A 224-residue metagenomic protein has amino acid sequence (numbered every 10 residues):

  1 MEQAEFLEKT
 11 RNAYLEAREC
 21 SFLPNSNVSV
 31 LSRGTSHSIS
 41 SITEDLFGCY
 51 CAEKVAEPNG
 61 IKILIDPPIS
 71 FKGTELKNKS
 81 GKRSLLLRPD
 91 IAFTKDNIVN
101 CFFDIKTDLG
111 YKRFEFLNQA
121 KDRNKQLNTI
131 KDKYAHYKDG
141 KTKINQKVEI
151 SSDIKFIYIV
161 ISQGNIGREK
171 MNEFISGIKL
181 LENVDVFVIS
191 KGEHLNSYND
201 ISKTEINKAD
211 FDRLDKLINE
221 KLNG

Functional and structural regions predicted by a protein language model:
M1-E5, K143-I144, S152-I161, F211-G224: Long, low-complexity, intrinsically disordered N-terminal extensions of eukaryotic proteins, enriched
M1-E75: Interdomain/boundary linker segments immediately adjacent to catalytic/signaling cores
F6-K9, A13, Q126-K133, R213 (+1 more regions): Charge-rich, solvent-exposed alpha-helical interaction surfaces
D66-S70, F103-D108: Short loop/turn segments at strand-loop or loop-helix junctions that form parts of catalytic or ligand-binding pockets
P68-D90: Charged, often glycine-rich, active-site loop that binds/positions anionic groups
S84-D104: Active-site beta-strand-loop-beta-strand hairpin of nuclease catalytic cores that positions key catalytic residues
I105-I189: Catalytic cores of nucleic-acid endonucleases
Q163-G224: Non-catalytic C-terminal interaction segments of nucleic acid-processing enzymes
